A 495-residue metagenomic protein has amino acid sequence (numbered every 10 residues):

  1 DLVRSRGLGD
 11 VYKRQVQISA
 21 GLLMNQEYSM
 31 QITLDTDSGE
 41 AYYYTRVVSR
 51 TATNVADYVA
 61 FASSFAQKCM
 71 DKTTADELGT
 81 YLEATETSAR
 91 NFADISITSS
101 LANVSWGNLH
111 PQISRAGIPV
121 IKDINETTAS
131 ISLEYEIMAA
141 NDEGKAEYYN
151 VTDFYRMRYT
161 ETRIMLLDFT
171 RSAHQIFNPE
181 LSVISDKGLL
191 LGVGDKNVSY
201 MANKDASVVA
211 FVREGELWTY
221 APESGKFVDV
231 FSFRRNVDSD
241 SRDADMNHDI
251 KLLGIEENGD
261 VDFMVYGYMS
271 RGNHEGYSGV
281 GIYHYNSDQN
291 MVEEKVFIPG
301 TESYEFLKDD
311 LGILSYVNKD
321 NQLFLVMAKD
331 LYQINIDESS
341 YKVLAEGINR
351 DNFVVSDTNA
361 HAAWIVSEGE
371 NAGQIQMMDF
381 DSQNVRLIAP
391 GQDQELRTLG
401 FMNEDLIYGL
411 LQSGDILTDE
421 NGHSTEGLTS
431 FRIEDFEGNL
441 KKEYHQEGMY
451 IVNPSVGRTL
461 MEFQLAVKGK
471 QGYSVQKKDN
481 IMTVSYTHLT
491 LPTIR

Functional and structural regions predicted by a protein language model:
L2-L8, Y12, H488-I494: Single conserved hydrophobic/aromatic residue that forms the stacking wall/gate of nucleotide- or nucleobase-binding
S5, V16-S29, S100-K145, D249-E257: Surface-exposed, charged secondary-structure patches
S5-R6, D10, G21-V55, K145-V198 (+2 more regions): Short beta-strand edge/turn micro-motifs at domain boundaries
N54-L78: Short, aromatic-enriched amphipathic alpha-helices that serve as compact interaction elements
T73-V120: Short solvent-exposed beta->alpha transition segments
H174-D186, W218-D240, G279-E302, A328-L344 (+3 more regions): Surface-exposed loop/turn elements that mediate protein-protein interactions on large endomembrane-trafficking
K196-Y200, M246-G254, E305-S315, I348-V355 (+2 more regions): Repeated scaffold domains used in trafficking and secretory/extracellular systems, primarily beta-propellers
Y200-A202, A206-V212, G259-N273, L314-V326 (+3 more regions): Short beta-strand elements that form the blades of beta-propeller/WD-repeat-like and other beta-sheet-rich scaffold
